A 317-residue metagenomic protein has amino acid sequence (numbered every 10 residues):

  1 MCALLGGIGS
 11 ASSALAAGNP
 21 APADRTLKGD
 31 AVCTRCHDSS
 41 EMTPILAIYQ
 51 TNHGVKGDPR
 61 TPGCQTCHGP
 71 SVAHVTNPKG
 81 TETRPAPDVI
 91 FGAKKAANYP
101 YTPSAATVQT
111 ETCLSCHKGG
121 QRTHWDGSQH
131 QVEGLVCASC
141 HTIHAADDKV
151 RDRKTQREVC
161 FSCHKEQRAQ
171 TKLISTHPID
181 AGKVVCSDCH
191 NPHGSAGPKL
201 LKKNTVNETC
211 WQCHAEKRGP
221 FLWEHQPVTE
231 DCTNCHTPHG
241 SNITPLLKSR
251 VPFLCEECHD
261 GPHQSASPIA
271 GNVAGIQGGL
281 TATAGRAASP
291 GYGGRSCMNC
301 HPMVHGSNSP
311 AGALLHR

Functional and structural regions predicted by a protein language model:
M1-S10: Bacterial N-terminal signal peptides
G9-R317: Short sequence/structural segments immediately N-terminal
